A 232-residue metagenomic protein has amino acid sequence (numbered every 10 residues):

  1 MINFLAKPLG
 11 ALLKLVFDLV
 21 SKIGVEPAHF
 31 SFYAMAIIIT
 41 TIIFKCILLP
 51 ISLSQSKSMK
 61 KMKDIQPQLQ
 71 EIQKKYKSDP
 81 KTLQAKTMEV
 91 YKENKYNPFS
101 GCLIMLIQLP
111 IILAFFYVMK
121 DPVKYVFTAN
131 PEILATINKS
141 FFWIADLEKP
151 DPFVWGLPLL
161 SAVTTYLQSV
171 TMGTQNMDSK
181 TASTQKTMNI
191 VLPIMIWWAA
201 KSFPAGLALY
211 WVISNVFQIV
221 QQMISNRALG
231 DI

Functional and structural regions predicted by a protein language model:
M1-I232: Helix-loop-helix
